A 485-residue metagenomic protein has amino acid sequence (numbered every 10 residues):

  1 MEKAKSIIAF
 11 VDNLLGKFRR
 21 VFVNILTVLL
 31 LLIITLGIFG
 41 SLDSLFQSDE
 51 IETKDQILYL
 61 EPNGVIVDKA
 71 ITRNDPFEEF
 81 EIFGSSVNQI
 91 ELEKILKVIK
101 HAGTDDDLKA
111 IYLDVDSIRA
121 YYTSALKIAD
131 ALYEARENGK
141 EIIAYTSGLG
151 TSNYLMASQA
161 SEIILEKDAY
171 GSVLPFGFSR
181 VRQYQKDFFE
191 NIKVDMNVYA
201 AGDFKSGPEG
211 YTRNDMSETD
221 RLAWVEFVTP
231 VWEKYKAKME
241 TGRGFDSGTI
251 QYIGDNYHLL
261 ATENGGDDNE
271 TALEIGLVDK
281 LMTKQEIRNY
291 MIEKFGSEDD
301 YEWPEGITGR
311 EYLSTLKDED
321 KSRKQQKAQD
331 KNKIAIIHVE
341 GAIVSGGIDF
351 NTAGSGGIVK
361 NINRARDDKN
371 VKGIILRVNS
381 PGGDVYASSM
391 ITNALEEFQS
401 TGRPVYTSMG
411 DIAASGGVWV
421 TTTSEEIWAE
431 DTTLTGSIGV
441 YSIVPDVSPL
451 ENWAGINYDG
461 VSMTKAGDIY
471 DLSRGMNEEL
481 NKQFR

Functional and structural regions predicted by a protein language model:
E2-A261, I292-R403, I412-V418, T422-R485: Small-residue-centered hinge/linker elements
T262-D268: Extended, domain-scale alpha-helical bundle/helix-rich regions
V278-Y290, K294-D299: Conserved glycine-bearing catalytic or ligand-binding loops at nucleotide- and phosphate-handling centers of large
